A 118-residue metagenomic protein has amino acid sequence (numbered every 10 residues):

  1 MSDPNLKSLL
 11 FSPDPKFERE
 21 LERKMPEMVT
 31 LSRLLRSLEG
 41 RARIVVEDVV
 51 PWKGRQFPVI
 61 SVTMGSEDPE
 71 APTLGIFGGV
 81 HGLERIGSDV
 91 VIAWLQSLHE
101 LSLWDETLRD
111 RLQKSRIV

Functional and structural regions predicted by a protein language model:
M1-V118: Structured catalytic-domain cores with a bias toward divalent-metal coordination
